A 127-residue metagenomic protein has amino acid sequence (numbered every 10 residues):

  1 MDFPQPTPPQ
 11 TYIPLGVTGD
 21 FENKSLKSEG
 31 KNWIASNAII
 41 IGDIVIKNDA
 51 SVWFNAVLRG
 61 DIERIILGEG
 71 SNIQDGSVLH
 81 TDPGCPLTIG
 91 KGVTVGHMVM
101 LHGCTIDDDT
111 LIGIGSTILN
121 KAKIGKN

Functional and structural regions predicted by a protein language model:
M1-K31, N37, D43: Terminal amphipathic alpha-helical/low-complexity segments used for targeting or macromolecular assembly
D2, L26, I46, R64-L67 (+1 more regions): Sequence/structural signature of small/polar-enriched beta-strand/turn repeats that build beta-strand-rich repeat
G19-E22, E63, I106: Polar low-complexity intrinsically disordered regions enriched in Ser/Thr and small residues
N23, D61-I62, P83-G84: Residues at secondary-structure transition points
G30, A35-S36, I41-G42, K47-N48 (+10 more regions): Left-handed beta-helix
